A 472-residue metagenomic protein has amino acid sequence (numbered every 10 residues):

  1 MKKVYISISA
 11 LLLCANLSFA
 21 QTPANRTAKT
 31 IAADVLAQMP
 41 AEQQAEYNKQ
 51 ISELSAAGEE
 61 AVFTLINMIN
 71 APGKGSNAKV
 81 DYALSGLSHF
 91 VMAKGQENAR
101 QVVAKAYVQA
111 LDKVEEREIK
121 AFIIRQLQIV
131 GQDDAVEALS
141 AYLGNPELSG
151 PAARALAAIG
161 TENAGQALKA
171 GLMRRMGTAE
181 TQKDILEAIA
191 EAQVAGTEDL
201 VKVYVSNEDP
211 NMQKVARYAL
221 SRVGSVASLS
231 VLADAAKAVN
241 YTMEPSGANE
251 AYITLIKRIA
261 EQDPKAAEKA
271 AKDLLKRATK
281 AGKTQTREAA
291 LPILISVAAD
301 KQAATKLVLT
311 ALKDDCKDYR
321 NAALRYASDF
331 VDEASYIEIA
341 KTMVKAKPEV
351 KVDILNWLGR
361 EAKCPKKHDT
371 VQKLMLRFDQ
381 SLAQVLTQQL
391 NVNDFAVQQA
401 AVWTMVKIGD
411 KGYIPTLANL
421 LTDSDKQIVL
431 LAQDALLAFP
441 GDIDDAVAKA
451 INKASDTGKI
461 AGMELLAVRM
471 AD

Functional and structural regions predicted by a protein language model:
M1-A28: Bacterial Sec-dependent N-terminal signal peptides
T22-A24, A45-A57, N77-N98, Q109-D112 (+20 more regions): Structural detector for internal amphipathic alpha-helices that build alpha-solenoid repeat scaffolds
T22-E42: Short N-terminal segments immediately surrounding and downstream of signal-peptide cleavage
I31, V102-V103: General marker for long, soluble alpha-helical cores
G58-K74: Short, charge-rich amphipathic alpha-helical segments embedded in non-transmembrane helical bundles/solenoids
V103, A233-A236, A266-L274, A304-T305 (+1 more regions): HEAT/HEAT-like alpha-solenoid repeats
A106-A110, D273-R277: Amphipathic alpha-helices of TPR/Sel1-like and other helical repeat/solenoid scaffolds
